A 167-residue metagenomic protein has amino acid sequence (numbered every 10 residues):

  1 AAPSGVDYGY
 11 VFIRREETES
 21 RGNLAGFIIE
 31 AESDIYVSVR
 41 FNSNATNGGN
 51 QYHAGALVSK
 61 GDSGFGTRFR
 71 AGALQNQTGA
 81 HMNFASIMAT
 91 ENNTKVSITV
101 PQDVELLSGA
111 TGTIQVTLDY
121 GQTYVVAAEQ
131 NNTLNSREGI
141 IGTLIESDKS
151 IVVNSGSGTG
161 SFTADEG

Functional and structural regions predicted by a protein language model:
A1-G167: Conserved functional hotspot residues at active sites or interaction interfaces
